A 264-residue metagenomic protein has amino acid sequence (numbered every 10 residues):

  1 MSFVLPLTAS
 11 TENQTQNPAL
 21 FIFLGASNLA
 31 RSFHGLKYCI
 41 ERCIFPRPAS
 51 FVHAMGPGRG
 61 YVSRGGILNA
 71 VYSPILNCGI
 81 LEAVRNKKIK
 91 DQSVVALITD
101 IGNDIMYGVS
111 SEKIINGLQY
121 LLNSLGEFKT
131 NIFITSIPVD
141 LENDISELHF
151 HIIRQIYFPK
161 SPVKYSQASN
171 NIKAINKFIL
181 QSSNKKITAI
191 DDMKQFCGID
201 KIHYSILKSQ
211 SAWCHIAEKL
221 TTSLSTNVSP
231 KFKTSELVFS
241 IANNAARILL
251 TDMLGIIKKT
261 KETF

Functional and structural regions predicted by a protein language model:
Q14-L20: A short, charged/proline- and glycine-enriched loop that marks the coil->beta-strand transition at the N-terminal
L20-K113: Conserved SGNH/GDSL esterase-like catalytic core that processes O-acyl groups on lipids and polysaccharides
I22-F23, L97-I98, K129-S136, K186-D192: A structural signal for short, well-ordered beta-strand segments and their strand-loop junctions that often border
A30-F33, D104-Y107, D140-S146, F196-K201: Short catalytic/ligand-binding loop motif for oxyanion handling, primarily in non-cytosolic enzymes, centered on
S73-V84, S110-L122, Y165-F178, S209-H215: Well-ordered, non-membrane alpha-helical segments in soluble/globular domains
I98-M106, S124-S169: Active-site segments of SGNH/GDSL-like serine hydrolases that catalyze O-acetyl group transfer/hydrolysis on lipids
D144-D192, S209, C214, E218: Substrate-gating cap/lid alpha-helix
N171-N184, C197-F264: Histidine-centered active-site loop/cap adjacent to the catalytic His in serine esterases/O-acetyl transfer systems
